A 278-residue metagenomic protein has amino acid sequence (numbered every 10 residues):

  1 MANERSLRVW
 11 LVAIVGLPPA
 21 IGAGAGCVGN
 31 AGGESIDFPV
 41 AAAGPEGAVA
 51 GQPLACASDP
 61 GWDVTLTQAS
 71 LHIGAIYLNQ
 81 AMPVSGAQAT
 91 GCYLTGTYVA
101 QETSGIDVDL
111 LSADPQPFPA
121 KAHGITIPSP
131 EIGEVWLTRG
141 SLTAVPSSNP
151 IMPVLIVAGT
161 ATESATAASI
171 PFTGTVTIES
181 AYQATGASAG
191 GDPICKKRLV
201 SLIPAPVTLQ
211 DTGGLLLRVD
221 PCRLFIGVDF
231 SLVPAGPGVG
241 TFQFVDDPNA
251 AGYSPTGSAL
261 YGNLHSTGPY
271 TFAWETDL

Functional and structural regions predicted by a protein language model:
M1-L7: N-terminal secretory signal peptides that target proteins for export/translocation
W10-G22: Bacterial N-terminal signal peptides
A23-C27: N-terminal Sec signal peptide cleavage junction
V28-L278: A short, solvent-exposed, low-complexity linear motif enriched for acidic/polar residues with Pro/Gly/Ser/Thr
